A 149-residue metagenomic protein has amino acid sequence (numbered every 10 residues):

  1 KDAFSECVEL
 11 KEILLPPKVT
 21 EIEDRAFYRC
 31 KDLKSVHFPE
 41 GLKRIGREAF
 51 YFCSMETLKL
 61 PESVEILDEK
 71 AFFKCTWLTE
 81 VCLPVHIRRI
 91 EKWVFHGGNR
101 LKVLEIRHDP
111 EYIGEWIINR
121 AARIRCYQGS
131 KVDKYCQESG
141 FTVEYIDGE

Functional and structural regions predicted by a protein language model:
K1-S5, E23-Y28, G46-A49, D68-A71 (+1 more regions): Consensus positions within tandem repeat domains that build extended binding/scaffold surfaces
S5, F73, F95-H96, W116-N119 (+1 more regions): A structural signal for leucine-rich repeat
C7-E21, K31-R44, C53-I66, T76-R89 (+3 more regions): Structural signature of tandem-repeat unit edges
